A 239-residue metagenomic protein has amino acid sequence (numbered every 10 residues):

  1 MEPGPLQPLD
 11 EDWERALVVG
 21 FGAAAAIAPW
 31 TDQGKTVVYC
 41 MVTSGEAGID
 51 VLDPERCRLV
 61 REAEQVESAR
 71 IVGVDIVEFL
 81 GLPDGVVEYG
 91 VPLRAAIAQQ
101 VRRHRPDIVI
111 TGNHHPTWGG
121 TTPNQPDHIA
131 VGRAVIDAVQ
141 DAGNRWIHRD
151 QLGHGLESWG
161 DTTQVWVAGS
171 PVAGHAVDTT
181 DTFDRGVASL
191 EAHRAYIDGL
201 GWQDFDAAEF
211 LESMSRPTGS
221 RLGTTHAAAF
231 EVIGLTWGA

Functional and structural regions predicted by a protein language model:
M1-R105, E231: Active-site rim/loop-helix segments in enzyme catalytic domains that contact anionic ligands
M1-W13, G90-A239: Metal-dependent de-N-acetylase/amidase catalytic core
